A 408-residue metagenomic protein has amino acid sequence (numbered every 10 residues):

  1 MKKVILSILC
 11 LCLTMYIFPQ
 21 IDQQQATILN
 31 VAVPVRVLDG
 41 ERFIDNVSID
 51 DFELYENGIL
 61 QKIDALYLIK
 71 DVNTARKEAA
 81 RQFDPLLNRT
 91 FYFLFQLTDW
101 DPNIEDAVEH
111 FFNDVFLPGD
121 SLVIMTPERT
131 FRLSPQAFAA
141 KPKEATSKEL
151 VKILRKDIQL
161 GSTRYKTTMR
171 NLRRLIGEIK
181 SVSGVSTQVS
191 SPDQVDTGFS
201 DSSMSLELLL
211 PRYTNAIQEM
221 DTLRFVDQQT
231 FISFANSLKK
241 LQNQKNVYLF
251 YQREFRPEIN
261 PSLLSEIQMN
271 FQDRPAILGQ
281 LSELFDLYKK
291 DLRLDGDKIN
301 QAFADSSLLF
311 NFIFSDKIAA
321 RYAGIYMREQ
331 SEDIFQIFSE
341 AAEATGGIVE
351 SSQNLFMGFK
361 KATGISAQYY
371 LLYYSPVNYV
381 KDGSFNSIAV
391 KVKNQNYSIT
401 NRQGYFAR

Functional and structural regions predicted by a protein language model:
V4-L13: Sec-dependent N-terminal signal peptides
M15-P19: Sec/Tat signal peptide C-region and signal peptidase I cleavage site
Q20-R408: Scaffold/interface architecture of coatomer-like assemblies
